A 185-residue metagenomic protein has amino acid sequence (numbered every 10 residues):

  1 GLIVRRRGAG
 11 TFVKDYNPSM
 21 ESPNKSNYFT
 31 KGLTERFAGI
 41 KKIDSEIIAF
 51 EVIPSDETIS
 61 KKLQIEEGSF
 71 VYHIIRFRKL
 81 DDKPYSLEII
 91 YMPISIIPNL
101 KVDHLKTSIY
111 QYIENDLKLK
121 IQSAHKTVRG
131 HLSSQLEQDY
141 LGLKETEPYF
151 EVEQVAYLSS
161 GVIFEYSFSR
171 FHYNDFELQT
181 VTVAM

Functional and structural regions predicted by a protein language model:
G1-E67, I97-K106, E114-Q122, E177-M185: HTH-adjacent hinge/linker in prokaryotic transcriptional regulators
V4-R6, R78, Y157: Short glycine- and Lys/Arg-enriched binding-loop motifs that mark or flank ligand-binding interfaces
R7, L87-E88, L141: Short alpha-helix boundary/capping motifs
S45-E46, I74, P84-I89, S169-F171: A short glycine-rich, His/Asp/Glu-containing loop-to-beta-strand
F50-V52, F77, V155: Residue-level recognition of beta-strand microenvironments
K61-E67, L80-K83, M92-I96, K101-M185: C-terminal regulatory/effector modules of DNA-binding transcriptional regulators
F70-Y72: A short beta-strand signature within small-molecule sensing/ligand-binding domains used in signal transduction
